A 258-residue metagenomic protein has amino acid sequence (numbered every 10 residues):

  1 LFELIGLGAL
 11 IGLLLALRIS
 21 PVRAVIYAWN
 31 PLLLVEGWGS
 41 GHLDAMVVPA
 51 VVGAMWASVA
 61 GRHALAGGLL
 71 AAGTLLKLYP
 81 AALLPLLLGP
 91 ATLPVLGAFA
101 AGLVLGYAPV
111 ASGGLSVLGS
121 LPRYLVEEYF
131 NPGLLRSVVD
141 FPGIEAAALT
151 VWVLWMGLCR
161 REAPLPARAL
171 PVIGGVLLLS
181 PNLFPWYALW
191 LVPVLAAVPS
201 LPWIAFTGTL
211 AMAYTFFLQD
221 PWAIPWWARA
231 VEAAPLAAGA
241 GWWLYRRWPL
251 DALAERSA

Functional and structural regions predicted by a protein language model:
L1-V52, A91-G175, S180-F184, W248-A258: Primarily membrane-embedded glycan-assembly and transfer machineries that use lipid-linked glycans
L13-A16, A71, L87, V176-S180 (+2 more regions): Short basic/hydrophobic patches in alpha-helices and adjacent helix-turn junctions that form amphipathic surface motifs
I19-S20, A60-L65, P90-V95, R160-L165 (+1 more regions): Membrane-helix interface "capping/anchor" motifs
I26, H42, G68-A72, P85 (+3 more regions): Hydrophobic residues within alpha-helical transmembrane segments of multi-pass solute transporters/permease subunits
L34-G37, G53-A54, A64-L88, P171-L178: Membrane-interface alpha helices of multi-pass inner-membrane proteins
S40-D44, S180-L191, Q219-R229: Membrane-interface catalytic loops of GT-C/OST-like multi-pass glycosylation enzymes that act
D44, A82, P185-A211: Hydrophobic/aromatic-rich transmembrane helices and adjacent perimembrane loops
P199-A258: Aromatic-enriched
